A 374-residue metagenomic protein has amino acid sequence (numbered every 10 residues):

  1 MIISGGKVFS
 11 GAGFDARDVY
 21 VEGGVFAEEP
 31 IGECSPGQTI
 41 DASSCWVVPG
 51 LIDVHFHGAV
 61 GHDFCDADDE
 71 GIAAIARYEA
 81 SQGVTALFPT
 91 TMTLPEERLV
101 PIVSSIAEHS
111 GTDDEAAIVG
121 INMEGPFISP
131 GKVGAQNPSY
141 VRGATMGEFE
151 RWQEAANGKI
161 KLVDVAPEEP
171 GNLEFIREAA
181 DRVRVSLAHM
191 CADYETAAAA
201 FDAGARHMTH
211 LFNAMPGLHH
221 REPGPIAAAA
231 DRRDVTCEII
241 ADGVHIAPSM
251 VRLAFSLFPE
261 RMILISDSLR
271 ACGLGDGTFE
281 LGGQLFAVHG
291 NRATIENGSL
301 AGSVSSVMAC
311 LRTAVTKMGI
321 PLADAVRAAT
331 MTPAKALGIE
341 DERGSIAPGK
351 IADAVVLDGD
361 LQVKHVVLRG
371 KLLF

Functional and structural regions predicted by a protein language model:
M1-V48: Histidine-rich, glycine-flanked metal-binding segment
G6, G24, S44, H55 (+11 more regions): Divalent metal-coordination and catalytic microenvironments
C45-V47, V54, F64-A116, Y140-A155 (+1 more regions): Alpha-helical scaffold segments that flank or form the walls of functional sites
H57, A73-I102, A116-S129, A156-E168 (+4 more regions): Divalent metal-dependent hydrolysis catalytic cores, especially in the metallo-beta-lactamase
R77-F88, S129-N157, A199-L211, E222 (+2 more regions): Active-site gating loops and adjacent loop-to-helix segments of metal-dependent hydrolytic enzymes
V103-E124, G131-Y194: Metal-dependent enolase-superfamily TIM-barrel catalytic cores that perform enediolate-based chemistry
E154-L274, F374: Active-site core of metal-dependent hydrolases
A227-C237, G243, F255-S266, A271-L357: His/Asp/Glu-enriched, well-ordered alpha-helical/loop segment that forms or immediately abuts the divalent-metal
